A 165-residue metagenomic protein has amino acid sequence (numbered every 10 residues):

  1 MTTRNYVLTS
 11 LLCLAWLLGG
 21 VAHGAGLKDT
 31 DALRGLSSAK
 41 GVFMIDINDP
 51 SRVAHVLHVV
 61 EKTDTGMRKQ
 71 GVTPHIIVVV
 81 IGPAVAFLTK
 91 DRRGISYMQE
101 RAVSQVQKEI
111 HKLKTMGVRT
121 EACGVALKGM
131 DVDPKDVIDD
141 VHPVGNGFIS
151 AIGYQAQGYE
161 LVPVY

Functional and structural regions predicted by a protein language model:
M1-S10: Bacterial N-terminal signal peptides that target proteins for export
T9-G19: Bacterial N-terminal signal peptides
H23-Y165: Secreted/extracellular ectodomain signature
